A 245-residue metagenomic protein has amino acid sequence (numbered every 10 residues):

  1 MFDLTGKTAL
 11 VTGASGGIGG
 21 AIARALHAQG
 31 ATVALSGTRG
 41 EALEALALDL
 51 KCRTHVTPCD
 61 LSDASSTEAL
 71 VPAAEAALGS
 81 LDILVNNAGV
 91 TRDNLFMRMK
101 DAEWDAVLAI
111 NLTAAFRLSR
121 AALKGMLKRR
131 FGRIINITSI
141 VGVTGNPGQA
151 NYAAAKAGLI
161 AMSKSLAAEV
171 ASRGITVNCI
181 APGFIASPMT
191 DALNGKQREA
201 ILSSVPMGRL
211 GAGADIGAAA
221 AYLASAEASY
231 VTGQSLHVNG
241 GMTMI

Functional and structural regions predicted by a protein language model:
T8, S15-G17: Conserved glycine-rich cofactor-binding loop
Q29-L46: Conserved glycine-rich Rossmann-like NAD(P)H-binding loop of the short-chain dehydrogenase/reductase
L95-F96, E103-L108, T190, I201: Substrate-binding pocket helix/loop in short-chain dehydrogenase/reductase
S119, A155, S163: Active-site helix of classical SDR
K124, A168-S172, S229: Alpha-helical segment proximal to the catalytic Tyr-Lys
S139: Residue(s) in the substrate-gating loop at a strand-loop-helix junction that position the organic substrate next
A171, T176, V231-G233, N239: Short, small/polar-rich loop/turn modules that mediate ligand/substrate recognition or access, typified
